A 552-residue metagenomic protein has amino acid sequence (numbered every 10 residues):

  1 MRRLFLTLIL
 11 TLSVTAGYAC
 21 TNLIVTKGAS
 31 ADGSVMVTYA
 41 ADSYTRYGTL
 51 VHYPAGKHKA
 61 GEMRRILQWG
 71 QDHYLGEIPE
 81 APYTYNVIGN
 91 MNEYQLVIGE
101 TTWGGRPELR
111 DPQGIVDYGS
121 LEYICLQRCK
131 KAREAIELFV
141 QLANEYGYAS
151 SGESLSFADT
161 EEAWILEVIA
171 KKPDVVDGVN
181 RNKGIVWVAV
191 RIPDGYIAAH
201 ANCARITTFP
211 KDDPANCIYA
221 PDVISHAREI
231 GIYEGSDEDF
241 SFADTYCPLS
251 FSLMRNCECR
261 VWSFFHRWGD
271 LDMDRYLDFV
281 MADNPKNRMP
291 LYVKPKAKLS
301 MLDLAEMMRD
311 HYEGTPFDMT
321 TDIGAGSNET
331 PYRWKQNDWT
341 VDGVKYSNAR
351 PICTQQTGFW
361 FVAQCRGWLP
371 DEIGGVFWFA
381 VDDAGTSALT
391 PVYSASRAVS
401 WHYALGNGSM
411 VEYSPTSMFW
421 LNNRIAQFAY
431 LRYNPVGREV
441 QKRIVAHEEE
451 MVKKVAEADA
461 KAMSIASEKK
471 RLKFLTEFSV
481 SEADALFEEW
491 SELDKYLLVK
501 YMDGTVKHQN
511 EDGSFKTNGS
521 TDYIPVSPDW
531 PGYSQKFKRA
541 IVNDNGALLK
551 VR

Functional and structural regions predicted by a protein language model:
M1-L4: Positively charged n-region of N-terminal signal peptides that target proteins for export
T7-T15: Bacterial N-terminal signal peptides
C20-Y118, L138-L299: A contiguous strand-loop segment
R110-P112, S120-C129: Second-shell loop/turn segments in exported
S225-A380: Glycine-rich, aromatic-lined ligand/substrate-binding cores of catalytic and carbohydrate-binding domains
S327-M463: Substrate-recognition/cap regions that form aromatic- and gly/pro-loop-enriched pockets for small-molecule ligands
R443-R552: Histidine-centered catalytic/metal-binding microenvironments
